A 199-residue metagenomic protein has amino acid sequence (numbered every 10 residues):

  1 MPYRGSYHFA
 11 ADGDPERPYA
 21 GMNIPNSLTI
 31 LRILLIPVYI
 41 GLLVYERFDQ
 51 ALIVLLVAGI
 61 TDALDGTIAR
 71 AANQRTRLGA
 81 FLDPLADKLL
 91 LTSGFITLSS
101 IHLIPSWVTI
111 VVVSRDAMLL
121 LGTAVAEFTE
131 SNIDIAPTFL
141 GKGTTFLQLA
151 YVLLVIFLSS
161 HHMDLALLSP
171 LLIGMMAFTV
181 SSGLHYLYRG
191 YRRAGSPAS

Functional and structural regions predicted by a protein language model:
P2-S199: Alpha-helical transmembrane bundles and membrane-interface segments of multipass inner-membrane proteins
